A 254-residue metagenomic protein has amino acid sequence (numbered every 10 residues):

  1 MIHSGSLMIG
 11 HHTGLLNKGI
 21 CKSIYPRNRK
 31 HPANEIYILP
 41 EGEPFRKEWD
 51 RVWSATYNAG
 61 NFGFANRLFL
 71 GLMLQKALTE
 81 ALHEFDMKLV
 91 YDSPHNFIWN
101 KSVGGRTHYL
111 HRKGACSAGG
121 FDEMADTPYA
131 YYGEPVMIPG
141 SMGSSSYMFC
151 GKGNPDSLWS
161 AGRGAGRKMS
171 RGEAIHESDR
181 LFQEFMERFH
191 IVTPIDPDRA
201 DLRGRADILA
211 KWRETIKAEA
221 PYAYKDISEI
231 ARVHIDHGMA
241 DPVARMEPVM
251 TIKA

Functional and structural regions predicted by a protein language model:
I2-A254: Domain-length cofactor-binding catalytic modules of enzymes
